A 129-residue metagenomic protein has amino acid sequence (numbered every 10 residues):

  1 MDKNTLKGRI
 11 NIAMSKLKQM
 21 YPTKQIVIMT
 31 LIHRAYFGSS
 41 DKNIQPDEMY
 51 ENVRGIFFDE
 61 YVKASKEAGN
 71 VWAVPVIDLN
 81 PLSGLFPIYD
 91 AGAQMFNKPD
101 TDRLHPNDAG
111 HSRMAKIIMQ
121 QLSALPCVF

Functional and structural regions predicted by a protein language model:
M1-F129: Alpha-helical cap/lid subdomain in secreted, periplasmic, or secretory-pathway luminal O-acyl-processing enzymes
